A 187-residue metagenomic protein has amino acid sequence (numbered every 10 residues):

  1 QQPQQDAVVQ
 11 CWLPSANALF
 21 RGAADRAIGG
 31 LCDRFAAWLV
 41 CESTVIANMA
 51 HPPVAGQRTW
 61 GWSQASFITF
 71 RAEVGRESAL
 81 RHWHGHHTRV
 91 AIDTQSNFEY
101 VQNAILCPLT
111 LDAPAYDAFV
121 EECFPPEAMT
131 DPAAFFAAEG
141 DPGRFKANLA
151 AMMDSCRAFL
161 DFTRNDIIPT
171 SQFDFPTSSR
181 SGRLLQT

Functional and structural regions predicted by a protein language model:
Q1-T187: Macromolecular interaction modules
